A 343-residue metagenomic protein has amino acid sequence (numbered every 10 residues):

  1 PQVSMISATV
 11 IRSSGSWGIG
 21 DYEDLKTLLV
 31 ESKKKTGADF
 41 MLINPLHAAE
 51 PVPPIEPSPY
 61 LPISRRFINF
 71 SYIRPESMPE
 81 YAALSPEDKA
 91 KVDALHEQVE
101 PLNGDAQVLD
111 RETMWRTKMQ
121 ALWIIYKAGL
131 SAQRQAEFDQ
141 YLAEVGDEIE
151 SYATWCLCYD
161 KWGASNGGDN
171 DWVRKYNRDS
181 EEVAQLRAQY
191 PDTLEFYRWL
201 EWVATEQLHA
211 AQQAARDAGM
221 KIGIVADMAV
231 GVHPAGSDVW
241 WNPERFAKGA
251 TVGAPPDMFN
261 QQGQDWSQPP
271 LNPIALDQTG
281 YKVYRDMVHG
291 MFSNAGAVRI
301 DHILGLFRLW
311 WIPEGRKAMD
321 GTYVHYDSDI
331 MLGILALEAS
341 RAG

Functional and structural regions predicted by a protein language model:
P1-N242: Acidic/aromatic-lined carbohydrate-recognition and catalytic surfaces of CAZymes acting on diverse glycans
Q2, S180-L186, F259-N260, F307 (+1 more regions): Short hydrophobic/aromatic-rich motifs at helix boundaries and adjacent loops
S7, D21, R74, N272 (+2 more regions): Short, solvent-exposed coil/turn linker segments
T9-I11, Q264, G305: Short connector loops/turns at beta-strand edges and beta->alpha or beta->beta junctions
K34-K35, I68-Y72, T251-A254, H325-D329: Short, surface-exposed, polar/charged, turn-prone segments marking secondary-structure boundaries
M41-L46, E76-L84, M258-W266, G333-A339: Low-complexity, flexible helical/coil segments
E150, K221-V283, M287-G290, R308-Y326: Substrate-binding/active-site clefts of carbohydrate-active enzymes
Y197-A218, T279-G343: Active-site neighborhood of glycoside hydrolase catalytic domains
